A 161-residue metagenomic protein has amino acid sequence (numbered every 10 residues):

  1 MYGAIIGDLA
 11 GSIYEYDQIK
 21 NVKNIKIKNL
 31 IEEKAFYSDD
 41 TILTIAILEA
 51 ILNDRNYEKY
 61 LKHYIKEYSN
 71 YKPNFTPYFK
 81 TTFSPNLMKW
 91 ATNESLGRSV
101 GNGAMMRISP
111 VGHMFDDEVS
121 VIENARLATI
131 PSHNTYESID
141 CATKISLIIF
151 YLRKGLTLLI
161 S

Functional and structural regions predicted by a protein language model:
M1-S161: Structured, active/binding-site neighborhoods that engage oxygen-rich ligands
